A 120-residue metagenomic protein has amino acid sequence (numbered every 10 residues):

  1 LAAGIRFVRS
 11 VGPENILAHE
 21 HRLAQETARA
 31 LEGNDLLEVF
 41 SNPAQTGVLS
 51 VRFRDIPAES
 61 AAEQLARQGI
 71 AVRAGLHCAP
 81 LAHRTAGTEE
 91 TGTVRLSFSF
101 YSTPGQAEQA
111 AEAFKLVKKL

Functional and structural regions predicted by a protein language model:
L1-L120: Pyridoxal 5′-phosphate
